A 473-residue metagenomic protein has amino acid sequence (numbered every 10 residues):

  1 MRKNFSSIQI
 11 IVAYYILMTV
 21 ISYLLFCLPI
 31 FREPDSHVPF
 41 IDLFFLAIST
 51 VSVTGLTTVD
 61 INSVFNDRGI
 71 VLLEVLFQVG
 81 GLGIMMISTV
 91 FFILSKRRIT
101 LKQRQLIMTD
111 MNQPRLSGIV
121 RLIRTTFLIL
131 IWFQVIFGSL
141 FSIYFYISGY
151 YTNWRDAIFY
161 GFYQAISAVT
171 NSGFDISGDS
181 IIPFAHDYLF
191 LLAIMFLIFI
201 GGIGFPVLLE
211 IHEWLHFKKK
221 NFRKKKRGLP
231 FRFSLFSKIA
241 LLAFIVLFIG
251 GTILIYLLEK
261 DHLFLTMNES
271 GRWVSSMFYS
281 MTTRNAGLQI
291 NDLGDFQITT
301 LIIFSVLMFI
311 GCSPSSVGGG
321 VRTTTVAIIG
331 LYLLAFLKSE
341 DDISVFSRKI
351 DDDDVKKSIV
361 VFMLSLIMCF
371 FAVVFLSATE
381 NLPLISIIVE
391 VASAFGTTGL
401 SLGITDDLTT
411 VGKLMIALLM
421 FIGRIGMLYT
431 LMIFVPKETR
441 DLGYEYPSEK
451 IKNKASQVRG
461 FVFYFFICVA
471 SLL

Functional and structural regions predicted by a protein language model:
M1-L473: Membrane-proximal intracellular helices of multi-pass ion channels
